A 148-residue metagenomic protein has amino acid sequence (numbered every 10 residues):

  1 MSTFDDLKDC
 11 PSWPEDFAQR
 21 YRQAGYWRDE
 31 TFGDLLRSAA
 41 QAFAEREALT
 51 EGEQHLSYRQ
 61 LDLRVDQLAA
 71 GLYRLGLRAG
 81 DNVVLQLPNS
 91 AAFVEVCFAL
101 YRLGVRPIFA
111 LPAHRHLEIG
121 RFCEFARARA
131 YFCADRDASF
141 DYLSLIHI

Functional and structural regions predicted by a protein language model:
M1-D29: Flexible, non-catalytic linker and terminal segments flanking ANL/adenylate-forming cores
M1-S2, R74-L75, L103-I146: Structural core segment of the AMP-binding/adenylate-forming
K8-P11, L85, F109: Compositionally biased, intrinsically disordered/low-complexity regions enriched for serine, proline and threonine
W13-P14, F43, S90, A134: Alpha-helix initiation/capping motif
Y21-R22, A48, Q54, V105 (+1 more regions): A broad detector of the eukaryotic-type serine/threonine protein kinase catalytic domain
Y26-D29, G33-R37, E45-F98, R115-G120 (+1 more regions): Conserved AMP-binding/adenylate-forming core of the ANL superfamily
